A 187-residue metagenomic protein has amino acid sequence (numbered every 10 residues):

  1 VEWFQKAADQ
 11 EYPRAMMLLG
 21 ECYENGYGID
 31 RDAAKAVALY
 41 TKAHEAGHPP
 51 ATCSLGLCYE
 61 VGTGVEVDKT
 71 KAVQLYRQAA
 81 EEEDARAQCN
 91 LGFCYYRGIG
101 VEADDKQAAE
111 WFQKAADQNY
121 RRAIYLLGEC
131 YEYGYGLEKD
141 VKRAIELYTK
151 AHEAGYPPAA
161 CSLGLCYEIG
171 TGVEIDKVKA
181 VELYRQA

Functional and structural regions predicted by a protein language model:
V1-Q10, A15, A38, K42-E45 (+1 more regions): Low-complexity/repetitive intrinsically disordered segments
Q10-P13, N25-Y27, D32, E45-P49 (+10 more regions): Short helix-capping/linker turns of helical repeat alpha-solenoids
L18-N25, S54-V61, L75, N90-R97 (+3 more regions): Hydrophobic face of amphipathic alpha-helices that form TPR/SEL1-like repeat modules and related alpha-solenoid
